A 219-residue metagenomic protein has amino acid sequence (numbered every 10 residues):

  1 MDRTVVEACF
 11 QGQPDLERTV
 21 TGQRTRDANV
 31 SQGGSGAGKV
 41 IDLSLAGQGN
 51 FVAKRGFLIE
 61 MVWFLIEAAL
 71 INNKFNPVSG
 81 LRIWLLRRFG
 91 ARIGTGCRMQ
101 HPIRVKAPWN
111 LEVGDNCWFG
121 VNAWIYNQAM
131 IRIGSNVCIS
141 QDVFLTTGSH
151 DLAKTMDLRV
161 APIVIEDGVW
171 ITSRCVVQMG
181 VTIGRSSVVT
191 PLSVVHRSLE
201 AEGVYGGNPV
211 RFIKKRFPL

Functional and structural regions predicted by a protein language model:
M1-A91, G168, S186, N208-L219: Terminal amphipathic alpha-helical/low-complexity segments used for targeting or macromolecular assembly
V52-R55, H150-V160, S187, E202: A short, terminal or domain-edge coil/loop segment
I71-N72, T155, S173: A generic secondary-structure micro-motif detector that highlights 1-2 residue hydrophobic/ambivalent hotspots embedded
N76, G80, W84, R88 (+3 more regions): Residues at secondary-structure transition points
T95, Q100-H101, K106-A107, G114-D115 (+13 more regions): Left-handed beta-helix
S149, T155-D157, V181, K215-F217: Conserved catalytic-core motifs of eukaryotic protein kinase domains, centered on the activation segment
